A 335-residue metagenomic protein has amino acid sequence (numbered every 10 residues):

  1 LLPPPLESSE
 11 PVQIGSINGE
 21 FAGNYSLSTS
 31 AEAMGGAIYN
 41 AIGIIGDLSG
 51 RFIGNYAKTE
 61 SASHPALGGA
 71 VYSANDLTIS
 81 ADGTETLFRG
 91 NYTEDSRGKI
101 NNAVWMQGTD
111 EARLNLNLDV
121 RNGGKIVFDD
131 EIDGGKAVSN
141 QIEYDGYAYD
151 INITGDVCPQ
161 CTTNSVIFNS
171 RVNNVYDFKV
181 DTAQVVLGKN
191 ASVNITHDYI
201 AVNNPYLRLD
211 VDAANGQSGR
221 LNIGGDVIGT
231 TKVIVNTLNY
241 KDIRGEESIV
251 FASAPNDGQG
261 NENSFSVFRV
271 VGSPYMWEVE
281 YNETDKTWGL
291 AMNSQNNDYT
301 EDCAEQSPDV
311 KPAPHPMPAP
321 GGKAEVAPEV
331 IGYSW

Functional and structural regions predicted by a protein language model:
L1, A33-A37, A66-A70, K99-W105 (+1 more regions): Structural detector of coil-to-beta-strand junctions
L2-P11, E60-S63, Q141: Intrinsically disordered, low-complexity Ser/Thr- and acidic-rich flexible linkers and loops, especially at boundaries
Y72-I100, V104-K232, N236-T237, K241-E305: Extracellular beta-solenoid/beta-roll
Q306-W335: Outer membrane beta-barrel translocator domains of Type V secretion systems
